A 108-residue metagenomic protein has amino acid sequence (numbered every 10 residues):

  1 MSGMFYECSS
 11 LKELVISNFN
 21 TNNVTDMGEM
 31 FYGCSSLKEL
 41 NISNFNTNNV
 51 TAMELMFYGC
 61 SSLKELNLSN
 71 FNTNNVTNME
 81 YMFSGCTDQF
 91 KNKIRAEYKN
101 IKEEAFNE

Functional and structural regions predicted by a protein language model:
S2-E108: Negatively charged
